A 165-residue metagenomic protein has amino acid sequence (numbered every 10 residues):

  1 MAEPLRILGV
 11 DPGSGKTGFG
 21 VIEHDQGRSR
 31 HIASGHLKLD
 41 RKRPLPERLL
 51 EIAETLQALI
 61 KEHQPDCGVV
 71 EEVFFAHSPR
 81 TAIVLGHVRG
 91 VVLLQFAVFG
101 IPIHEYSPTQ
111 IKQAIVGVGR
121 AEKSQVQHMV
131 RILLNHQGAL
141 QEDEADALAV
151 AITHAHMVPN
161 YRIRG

Functional and structural regions predicted by a protein language model:
M1-G165: Phosphate- and other anionic-substrate recognition elements at nucleic-acid/protein interfaces
